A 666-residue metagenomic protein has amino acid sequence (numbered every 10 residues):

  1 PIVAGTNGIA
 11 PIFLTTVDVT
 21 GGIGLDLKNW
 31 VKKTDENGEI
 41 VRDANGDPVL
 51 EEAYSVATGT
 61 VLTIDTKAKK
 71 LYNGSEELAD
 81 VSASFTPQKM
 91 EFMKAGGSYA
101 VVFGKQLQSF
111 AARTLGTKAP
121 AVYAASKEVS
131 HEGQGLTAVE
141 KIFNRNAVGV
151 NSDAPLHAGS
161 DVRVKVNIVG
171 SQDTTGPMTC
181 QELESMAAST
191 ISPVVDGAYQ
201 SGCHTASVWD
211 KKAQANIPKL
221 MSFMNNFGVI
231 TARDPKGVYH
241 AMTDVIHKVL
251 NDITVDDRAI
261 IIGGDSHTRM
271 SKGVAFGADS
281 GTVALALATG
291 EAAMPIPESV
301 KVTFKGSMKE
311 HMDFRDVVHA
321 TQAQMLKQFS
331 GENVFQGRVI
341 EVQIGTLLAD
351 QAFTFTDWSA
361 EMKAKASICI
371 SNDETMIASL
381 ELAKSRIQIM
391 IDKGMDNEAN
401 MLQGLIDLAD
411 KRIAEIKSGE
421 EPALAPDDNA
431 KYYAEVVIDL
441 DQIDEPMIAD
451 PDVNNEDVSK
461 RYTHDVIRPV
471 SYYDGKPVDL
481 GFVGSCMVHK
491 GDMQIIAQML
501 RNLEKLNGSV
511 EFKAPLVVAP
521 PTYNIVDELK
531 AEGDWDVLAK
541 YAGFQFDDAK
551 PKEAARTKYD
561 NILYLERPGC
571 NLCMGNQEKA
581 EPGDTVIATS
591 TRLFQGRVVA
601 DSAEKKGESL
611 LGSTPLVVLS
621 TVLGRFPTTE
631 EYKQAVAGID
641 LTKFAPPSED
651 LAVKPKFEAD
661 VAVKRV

Functional and structural regions predicted by a protein language model:
P1-V666: Fe-S-dependent hydro-lyases/dehydratases of central metabolism
